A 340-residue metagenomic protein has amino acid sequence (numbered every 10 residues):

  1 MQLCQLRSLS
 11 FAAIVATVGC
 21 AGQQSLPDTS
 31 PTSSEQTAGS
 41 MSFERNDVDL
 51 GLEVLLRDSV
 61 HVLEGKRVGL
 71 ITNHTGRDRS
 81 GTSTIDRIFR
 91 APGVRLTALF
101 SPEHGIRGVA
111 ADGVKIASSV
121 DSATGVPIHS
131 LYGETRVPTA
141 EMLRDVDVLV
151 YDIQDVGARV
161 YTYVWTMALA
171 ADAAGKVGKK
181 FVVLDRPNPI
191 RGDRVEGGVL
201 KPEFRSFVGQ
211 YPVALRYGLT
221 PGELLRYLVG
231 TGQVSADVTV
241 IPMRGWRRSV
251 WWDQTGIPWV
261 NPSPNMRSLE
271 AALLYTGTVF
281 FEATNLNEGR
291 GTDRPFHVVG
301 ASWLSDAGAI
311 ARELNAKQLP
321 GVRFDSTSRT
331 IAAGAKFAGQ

Functional and structural regions predicted by a protein language model:
M1-S10: Bacterial N-terminal signal peptides that target proteins for export
V18-G19: C-terminal motif of bacterial Sec signal peptides marking the signal peptidase cleavage site
R95-H104, L184: Short internal beta-strands
R107-D112, V182-F204: Glycine-rich, charge-decorated loop segments at or immediately adjacent to ligand/cofactor-binding or catalytic sites
D112-V146, A158: Glycine-rich oxoanion-binding loops at beta->alpha junctions
D155-M167: Glycine/threonine-rich flexible loop motifs
F204-T276: Conserved anion/nucleotide-ligand pocket segment
G300-Q340: Conserved functional hotspot residues or short segments at active or partner-binding sites across diverse domains
